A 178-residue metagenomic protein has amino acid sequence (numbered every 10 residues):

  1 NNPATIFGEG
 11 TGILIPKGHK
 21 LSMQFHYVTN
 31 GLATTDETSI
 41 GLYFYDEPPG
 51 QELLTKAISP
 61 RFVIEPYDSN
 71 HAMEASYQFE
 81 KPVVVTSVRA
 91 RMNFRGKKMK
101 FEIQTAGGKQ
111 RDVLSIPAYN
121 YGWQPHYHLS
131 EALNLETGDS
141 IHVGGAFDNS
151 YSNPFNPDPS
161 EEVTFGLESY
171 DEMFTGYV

Functional and structural regions predicted by a protein language model:
N1-V84, R89-V178: Beta-strand-centric surfaces of beta-sandwich/beta-rich domains
